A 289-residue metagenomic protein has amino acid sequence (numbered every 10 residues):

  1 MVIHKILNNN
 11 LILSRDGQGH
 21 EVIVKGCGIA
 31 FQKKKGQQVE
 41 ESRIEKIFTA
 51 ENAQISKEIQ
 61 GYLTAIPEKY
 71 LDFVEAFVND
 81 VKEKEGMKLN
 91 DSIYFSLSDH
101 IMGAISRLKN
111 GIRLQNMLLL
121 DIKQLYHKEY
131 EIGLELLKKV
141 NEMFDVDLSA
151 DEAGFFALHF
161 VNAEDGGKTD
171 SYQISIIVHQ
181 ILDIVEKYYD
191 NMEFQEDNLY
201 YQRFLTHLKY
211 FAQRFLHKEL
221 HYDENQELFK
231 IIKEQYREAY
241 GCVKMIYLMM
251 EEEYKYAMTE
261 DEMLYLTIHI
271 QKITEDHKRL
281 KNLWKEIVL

Functional and structural regions predicted by a protein language model:
M1-L289: A cross-family "folded-core" feature that marks the main globular domain of proteins
